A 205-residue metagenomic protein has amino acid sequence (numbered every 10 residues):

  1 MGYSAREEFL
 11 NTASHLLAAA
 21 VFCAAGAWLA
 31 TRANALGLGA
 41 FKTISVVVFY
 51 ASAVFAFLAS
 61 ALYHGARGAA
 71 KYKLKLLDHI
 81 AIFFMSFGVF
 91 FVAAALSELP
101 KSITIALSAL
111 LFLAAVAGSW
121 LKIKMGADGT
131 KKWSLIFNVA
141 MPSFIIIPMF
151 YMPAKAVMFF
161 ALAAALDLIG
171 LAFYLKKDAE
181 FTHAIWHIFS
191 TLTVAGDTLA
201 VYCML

Functional and structural regions predicted by a protein language model:
M1-L205: Multi-pass alpha-helical transmembrane bundles in non-GPCR membrane proteins that perform intramembrane catalysis
